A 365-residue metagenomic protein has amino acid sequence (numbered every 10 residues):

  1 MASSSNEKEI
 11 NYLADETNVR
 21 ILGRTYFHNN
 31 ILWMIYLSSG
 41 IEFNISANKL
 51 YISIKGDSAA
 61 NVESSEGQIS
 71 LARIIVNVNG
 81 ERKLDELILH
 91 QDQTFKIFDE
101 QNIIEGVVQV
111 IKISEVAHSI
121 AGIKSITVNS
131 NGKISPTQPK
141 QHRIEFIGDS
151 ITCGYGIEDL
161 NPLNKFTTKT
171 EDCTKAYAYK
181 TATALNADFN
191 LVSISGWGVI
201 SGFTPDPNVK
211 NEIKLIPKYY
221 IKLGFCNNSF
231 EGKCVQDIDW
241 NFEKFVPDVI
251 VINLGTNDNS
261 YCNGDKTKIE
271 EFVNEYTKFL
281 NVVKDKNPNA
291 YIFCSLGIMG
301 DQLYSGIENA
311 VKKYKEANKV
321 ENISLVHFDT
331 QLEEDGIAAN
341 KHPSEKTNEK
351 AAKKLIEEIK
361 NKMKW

Functional and structural regions predicted by a protein language model:
M1-I147, I151-C173: N-terminal secretory targeting modules
Y36, L163-K266, I298-E308, H342: Conserved SGNH/GDSL esterase-like catalytic core that processes O-acyl groups on lipids and polysaccharides
P139, F245, K284-N287: Short, conserved loop/helix-junction motifs that constitute active-site signature segments in enzyme catalytic cores
R143-I147, T152, F189-S193, D248-N253 (+2 more regions): Structural recognition of the beta-strand scaffold that forms the well-ordered cores of secreted hydrolase catalytic
A178-D188, V282-Y291, Y314-V320: A structural motif corresponding to the C-terminal end of an alpha-helix and its immediate exit/capping segment
F272, Y276, N348: Aromatic/hydrophobic pocket-lining residues that form the small-molecule binding cavity in soluble enzyme cores
I298-W365: Catalytic His-Asp segment of secreted/periplasmic serine-dependent ester chemistry enzymes
